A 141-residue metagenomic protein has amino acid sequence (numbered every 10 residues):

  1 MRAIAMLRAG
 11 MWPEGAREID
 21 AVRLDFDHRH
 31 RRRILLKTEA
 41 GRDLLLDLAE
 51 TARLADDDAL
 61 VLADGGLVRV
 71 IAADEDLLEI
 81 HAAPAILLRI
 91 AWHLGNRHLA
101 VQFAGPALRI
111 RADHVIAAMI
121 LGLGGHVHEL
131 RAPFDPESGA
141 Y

Functional and structural regions predicted by a protein language model:
M1-I19, T38-A40, I110-Y141: Helix-rich terminal scaffold detector
A3-A9, A21-L24, L60, L78 (+1 more regions): Generic preference for hydrophobic/aromatic residues in regular secondary structure cores
R23, R29-G95: Compact, glycine-rich, soluble single-domain proteins
L44, G105-A107: Short active-site oxyanion
V70, L99-Q102: Short, exposed beta-strand/loop patches in secreted or surface proteins that constitute
L78, A107-R111: A generic structural motif
L87, H93-R97, A104-G105, H114-V115 (+1 more regions): Conserved "landmark" site that anchors the functional core of diverse proteins
